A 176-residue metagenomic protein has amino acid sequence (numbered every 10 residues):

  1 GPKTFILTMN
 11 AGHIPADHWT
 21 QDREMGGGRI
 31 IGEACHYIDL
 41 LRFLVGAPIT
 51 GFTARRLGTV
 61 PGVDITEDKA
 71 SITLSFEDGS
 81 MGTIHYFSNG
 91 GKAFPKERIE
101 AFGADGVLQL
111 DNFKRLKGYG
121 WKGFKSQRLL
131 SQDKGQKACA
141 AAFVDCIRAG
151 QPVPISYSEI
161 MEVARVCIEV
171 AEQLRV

Functional and structural regions predicted by a protein language model:
G1-V63: Predominantly a Rossmann-like dinucleotide-binding segment in NAD(P)-dependent oxidoreductases
P2, G46-I49, M81, G106 (+2 more regions): Generic structural signal for secondary-structure transition and capping sites
A34, I38, T66-A70, Y157: Conserved glycosyltransferase catalytic-site signature
Y37-I38, Q136-A141, C167-I168: A general structural signal for well-ordered alpha-helical segments in protein cores
R56, P61-E67, E77-A141, S156: NAD(P)-dinucleotide binding in Rossmann-like oxidoreductases
I72-L74: Short beta-strand scaffold segments in enzyme catalytic cores
E77, A142-V176: C-terminal helix-rich "cap/oligomerization" subdomain common to oxidoreductases
